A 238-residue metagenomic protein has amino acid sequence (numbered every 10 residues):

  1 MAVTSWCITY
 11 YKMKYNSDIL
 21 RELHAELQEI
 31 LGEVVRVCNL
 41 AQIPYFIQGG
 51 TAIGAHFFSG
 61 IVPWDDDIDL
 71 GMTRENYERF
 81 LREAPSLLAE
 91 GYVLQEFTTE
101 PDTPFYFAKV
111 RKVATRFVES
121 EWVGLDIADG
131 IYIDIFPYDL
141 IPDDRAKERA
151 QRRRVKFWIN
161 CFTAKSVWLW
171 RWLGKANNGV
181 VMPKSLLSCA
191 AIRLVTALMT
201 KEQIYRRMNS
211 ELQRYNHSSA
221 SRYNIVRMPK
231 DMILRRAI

Functional and structural regions predicted by a protein language model:
A2-V3: Acidic, Ala/Val/Gly-enriched low-complexity intrinsically disordered segments
K12-A41, A84-D143, N160-I238: Conserved catalytic core of two-metal-ion nucleotidyltransferases
V35-I68, Y77: Active-site nucleotide-donor binding segment shared across nucleotidyl transfer reactions
G71-T73: Short hydrophobic/aromatic beta-strand micro-patches that form the beta-sheet surface supporting nucleotide- or nucleic
E78-R82: Short, conserved charged micro-motifs
R145-Q151: A short secondary-structure junction signal
